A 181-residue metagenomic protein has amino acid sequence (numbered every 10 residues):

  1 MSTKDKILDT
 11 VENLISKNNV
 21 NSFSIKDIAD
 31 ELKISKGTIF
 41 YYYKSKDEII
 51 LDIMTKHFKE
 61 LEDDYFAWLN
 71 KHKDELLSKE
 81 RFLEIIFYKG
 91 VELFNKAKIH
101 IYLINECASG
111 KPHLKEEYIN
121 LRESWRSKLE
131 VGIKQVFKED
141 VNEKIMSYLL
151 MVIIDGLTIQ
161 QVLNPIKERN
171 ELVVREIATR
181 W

Functional and structural regions predicted by a protein language model:
S2, K6, T10-D52: Helix-turn-helix
T10, L14, I85, I153-Q160: Amphipathic alpha-helical interface segments
Y43, V91-E92, Y102-G110: Short helix-capping/turn signature of helix-turn-helix
D52, F66-L93, M146-L150: Hydrophobic alpha-helical connector segments
T55-E62: Short, basic, alpha-helical segments at the C-terminal edge of helix-turn-helix-like DNA-binding modules
D63, A67, E92-N95, G110-F137: Amphipathic alpha-helical packing segments from all-alpha helical-bundle domains
H72, I101, C107, Q161-N164: Secondary-structure edge/capping motif, primarily at the C-terminal ends of alpha-helices and the immediately following
K115-N120, V136-R180: Hydrophobic/aromatic-rich alpha-helical bundle segments in the mid-to-C-terminal region
